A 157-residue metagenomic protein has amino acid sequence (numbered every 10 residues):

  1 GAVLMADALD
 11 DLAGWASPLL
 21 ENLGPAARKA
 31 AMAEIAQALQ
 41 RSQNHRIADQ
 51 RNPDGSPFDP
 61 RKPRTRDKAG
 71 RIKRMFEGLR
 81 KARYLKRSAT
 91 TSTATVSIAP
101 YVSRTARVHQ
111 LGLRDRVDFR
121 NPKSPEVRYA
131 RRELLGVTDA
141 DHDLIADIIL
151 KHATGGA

Functional and structural regions predicted by a protein language model:
G1-A157: Short, Lys/Arg-rich flexible segments
